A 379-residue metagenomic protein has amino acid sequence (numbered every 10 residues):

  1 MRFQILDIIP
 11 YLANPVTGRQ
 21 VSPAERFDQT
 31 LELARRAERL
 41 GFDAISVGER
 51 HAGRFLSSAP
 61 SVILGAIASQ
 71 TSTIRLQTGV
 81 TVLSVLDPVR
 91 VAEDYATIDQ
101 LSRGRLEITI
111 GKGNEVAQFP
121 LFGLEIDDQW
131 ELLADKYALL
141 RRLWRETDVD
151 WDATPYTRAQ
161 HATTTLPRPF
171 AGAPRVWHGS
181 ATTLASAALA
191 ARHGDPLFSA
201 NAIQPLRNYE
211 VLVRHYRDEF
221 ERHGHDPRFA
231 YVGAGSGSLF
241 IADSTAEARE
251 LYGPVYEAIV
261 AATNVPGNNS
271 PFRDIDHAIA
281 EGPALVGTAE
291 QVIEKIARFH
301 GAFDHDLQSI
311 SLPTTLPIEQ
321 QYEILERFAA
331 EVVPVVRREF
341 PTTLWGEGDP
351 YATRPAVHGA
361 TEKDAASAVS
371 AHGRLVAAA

Functional and structural regions predicted by a protein language model:
M1-T71, R75, A173, E347-A352 (+1 more regions): N-terminal beta1-alpha1-beta2 module of alpha/beta enzyme domains
R2-I5, V16, S84-D195, R207-E210 (+4 more regions): Internal, glycine-rich beta/alpha segment that forms the wall or movable "lid" of small-molecule/cofactor binding
F3, A37, G41, E49 (+10 more regions): Conserved, mostly hydrophobic/aromatic
F3-D7, I45-V47, L76-T78, L106-I110 (+4 more regions): Hydrophobic faces of well-ordered beta-strands that scaffold small-molecule active sites in alpha/beta enzyme cores
L12-F27, T81-V89, G172-T182, A280-E290: Active-site mouth loops of central-metabolism enzymes
A44-I67, V82, N114, N201-Q204 (+1 more regions): Glycine-rich, proline-tolerant flexible connector loops at the mouths of alpha/beta enzymes
R54-T81, D135-K136, E326-F340: Alpha-helix-loop-beta-strand connector modules within alpha/beta enzyme cores
A185-A191, P196, Y209-R217, P227-N268: Aromatic-lined glycan-binding groove of carbohydrate-active enzymes
